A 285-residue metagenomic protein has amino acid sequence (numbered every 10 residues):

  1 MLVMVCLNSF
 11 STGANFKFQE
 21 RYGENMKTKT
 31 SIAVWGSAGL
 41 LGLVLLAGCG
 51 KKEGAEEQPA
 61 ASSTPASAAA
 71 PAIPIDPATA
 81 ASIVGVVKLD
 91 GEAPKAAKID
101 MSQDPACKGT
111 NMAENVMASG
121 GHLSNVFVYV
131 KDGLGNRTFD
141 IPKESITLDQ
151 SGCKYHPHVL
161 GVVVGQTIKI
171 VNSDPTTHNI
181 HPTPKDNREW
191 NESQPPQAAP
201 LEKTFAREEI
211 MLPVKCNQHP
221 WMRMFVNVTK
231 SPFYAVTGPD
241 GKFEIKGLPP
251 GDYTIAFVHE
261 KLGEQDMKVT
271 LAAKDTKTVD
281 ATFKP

Functional and structural regions predicted by a protein language model:
L2-C6, T12, E24-A47: Sec-dependent bacterial lipoprotein signal peptides
F16, L40, S62-S63: Short stretches within intrinsically disordered, low-complexity N-terminal or propeptide regions
Q19-Y22: Low-complexity, intrinsically disordered or signal/transmembrane-proximal segments
C49-P285: Extracytoplasmic copper-binding redox domains, predominantly the cupredoxin/blue-copper superfamily
